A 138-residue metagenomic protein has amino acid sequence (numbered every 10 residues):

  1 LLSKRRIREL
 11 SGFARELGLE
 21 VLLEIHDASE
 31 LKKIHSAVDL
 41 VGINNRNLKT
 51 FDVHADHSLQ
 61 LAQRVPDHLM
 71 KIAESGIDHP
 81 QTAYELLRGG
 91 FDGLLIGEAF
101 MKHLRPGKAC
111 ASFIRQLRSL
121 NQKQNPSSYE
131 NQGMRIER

Functional and structural regions predicted by a protein language model:
L1-D56: Conserved anion-binding
L1-K4, I43-F51, F91-C110: Glycine-rich phosphate-binding active-site loops on the catalytic face of alpha/beta enzymes
L1-K4, L23-E30, M70-Q81, A99: Glycine-rich beta-to-alpha transition loops that act as phosphate-gripper elements at the mouths of alpha/beta enzyme
R8-R15, L59-P66, A111-R118: Surface-exposed amphipathic alpha-helices with a cationic face
R15-L17, S36-I43, V65-H68, L87-L94: Glycine-enriched alpha-helix->loop->beta-strand junction motifs that scaffold or abut catalytic
A28-A37, I77-I96: Catalytic cores of alpha/beta
R64, K102-N125, Y129, E137-R138: C-terminal helical cap(s) of enzyme catalytic domains, especially alpha/beta-barrels
